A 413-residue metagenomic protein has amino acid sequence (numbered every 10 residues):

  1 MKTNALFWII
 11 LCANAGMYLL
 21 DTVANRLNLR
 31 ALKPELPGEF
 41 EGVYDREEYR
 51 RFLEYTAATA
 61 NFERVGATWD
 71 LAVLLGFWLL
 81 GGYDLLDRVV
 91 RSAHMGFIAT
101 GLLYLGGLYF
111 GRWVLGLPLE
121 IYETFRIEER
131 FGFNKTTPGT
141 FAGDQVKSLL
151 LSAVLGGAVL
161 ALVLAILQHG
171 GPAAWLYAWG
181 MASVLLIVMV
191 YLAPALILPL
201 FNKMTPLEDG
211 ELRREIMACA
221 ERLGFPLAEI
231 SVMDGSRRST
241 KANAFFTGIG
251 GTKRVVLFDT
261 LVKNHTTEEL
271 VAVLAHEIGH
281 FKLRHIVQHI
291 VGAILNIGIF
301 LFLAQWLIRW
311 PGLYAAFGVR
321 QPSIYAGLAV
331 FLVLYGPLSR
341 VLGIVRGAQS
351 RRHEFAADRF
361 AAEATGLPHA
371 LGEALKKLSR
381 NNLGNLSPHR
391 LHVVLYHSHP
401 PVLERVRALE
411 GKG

Functional and structural regions predicted by a protein language model:
T3-P322, G336-G413: Polar-ligand-bearing catalytic/cofactor-coordination segments of membrane-embedded or membrane-tethered inner-membrane
S323-G327: Glycine-rich, flexible loop segments associated with nucleotide phosphate handling
V330-L334: Alpha-helical transmembrane segments
